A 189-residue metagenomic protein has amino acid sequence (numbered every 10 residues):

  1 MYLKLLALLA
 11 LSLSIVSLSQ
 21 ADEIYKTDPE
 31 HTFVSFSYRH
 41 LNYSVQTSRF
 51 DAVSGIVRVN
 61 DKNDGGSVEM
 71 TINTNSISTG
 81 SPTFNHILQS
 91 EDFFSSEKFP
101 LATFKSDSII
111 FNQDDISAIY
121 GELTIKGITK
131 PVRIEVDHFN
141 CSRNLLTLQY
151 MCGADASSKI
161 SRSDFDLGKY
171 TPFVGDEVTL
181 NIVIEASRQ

Functional and structural regions predicted by a protein language model:
M1-L5: Positively charged n-region of N-terminal signal peptides that target proteins for export
L6-S14: Bacterial N-terminal signal peptides
Q20-Q189: Low-complexity, acidic/polar, glycine-enriched regions of mature
